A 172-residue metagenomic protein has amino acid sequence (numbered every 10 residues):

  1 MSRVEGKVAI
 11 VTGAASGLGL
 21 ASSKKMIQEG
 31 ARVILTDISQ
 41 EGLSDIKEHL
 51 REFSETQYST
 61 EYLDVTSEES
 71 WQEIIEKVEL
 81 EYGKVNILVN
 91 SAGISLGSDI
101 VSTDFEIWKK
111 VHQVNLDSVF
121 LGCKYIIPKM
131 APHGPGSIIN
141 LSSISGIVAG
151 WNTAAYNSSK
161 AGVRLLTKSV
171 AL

Functional and structural regions predicted by a protein language model:
R3-I34: Canonical Rossmann dinucleotide-binding motif of NAD(H)/NADP(H)-dependent dehydrogenases/reductases, specifically
Q40-E41, Y62-E73, F105: The beta1-alpha1 cofactor-binding region of Rossmann-like NAD(H)/NADP(H)-dependent oxidoreductases
D99-I100, I107-H112: Substrate-binding pocket helix/loop in short-chain dehydrogenase/reductase
V101, V148-A154: Active-site loop immediately N-terminal to the catalytic Tyr-X3-Lys motif of short-chain dehydrogenase/reductase
C123, S159, T167: Active-site helix of classical SDR
P128, L172: Alpha-helical segment proximal to the catalytic Tyr-Lys
S143: Residue(s) in the substrate-gating loop at a strand-loop-helix junction that position the organic substrate next
